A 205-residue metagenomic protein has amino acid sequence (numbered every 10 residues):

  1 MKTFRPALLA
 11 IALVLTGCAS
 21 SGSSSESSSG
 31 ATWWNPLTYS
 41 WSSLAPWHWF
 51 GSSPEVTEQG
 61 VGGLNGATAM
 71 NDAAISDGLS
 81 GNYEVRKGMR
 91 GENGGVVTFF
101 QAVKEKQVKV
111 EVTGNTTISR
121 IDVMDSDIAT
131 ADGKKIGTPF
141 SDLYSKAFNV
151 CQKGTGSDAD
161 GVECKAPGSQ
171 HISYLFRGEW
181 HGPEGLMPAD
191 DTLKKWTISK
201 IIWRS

Functional and structural regions predicted by a protein language model:
M1-L8: Bacterial N-terminal signal peptides that target proteins for export
L15-G17: C-terminal motif of bacterial Sec signal peptides marking the signal peptidase cleavage site
A19-D158, K165, G185-S205: Short helix/turn-capping signatures at newly exposed starts of structured segments
V108, I172-S173: Short beta-strand segments
C164-Q170: Short, structured protein-protein interaction patches enriched in aromatics and acidic/basic residues, typified by
S173-A189: Surface-exposed, gly/pro-biased binding rims or lids
